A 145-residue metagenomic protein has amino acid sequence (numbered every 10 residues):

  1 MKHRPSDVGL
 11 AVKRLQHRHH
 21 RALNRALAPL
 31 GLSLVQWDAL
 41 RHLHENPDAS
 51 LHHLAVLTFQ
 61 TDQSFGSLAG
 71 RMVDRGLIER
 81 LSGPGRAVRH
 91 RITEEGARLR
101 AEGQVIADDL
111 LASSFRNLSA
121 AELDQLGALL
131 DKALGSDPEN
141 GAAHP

Functional and structural regions predicted by a protein language model:
M1-L30, I92, R98, H144-P145: N-terminal leader segment of winged-helix/HTH proteins
L10, D38, D124: Active-site phosphate/pyrophosphate-handling residues
H17, R21-S64, A143-P145: N-terminal helix-turn-helix DNA-binding core of bacterial DNA-binding proteins
L51, L81, A128-P145: Alpha-helical transmembrane segments and membrane-interface helix-loop junctions in multi-pass membrane proteins
G70-D131: Charged, amphipathic alpha-helical coiled-coil/dimerization segments
